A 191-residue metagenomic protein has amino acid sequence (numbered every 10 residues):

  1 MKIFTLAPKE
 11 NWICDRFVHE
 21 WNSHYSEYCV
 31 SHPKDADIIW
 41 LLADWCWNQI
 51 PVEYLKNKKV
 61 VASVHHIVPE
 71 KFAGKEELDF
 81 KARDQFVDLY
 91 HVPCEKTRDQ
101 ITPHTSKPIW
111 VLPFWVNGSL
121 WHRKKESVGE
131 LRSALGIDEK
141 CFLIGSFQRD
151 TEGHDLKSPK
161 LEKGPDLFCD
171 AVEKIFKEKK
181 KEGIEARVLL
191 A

Functional and structural regions predicted by a protein language model:
M1-V52: N-terminal pre-catalytic "stem/leader" segment of glycosyltransferase-like enzymes
T5-A7, W40-A43, P113, G145 (+1 more regions): Short beta-strand segments
E10-W21, P93, K160-A171: Conserved alpha-helical elements of sugar-nucleotide-dependent glycosyltransferases
D35-A43, E53-K71, Y90-V92: Active-site proximal beta-strand in glycosyltransferases
L55-V60, V87-D88, S106-P108, I184: A short helix->loop->beta-strand "cap" motif at the edges of active sites that frequently abuts
K71-Y90, H104: Membrane-proximal helix-turn-helix segments that form the acceptor-binding/catalytic region of lipid-linked
D88-Q100, S106-K125, I137, F147: Donor nucleotide-sugar binding/catalytic pocket of nucleotide-sugar-dependent glycosyltransferases
K124, V128-A191: Conserved catalytic-core segment of nucleotide-activated headgroup transferases in glycan assembly
